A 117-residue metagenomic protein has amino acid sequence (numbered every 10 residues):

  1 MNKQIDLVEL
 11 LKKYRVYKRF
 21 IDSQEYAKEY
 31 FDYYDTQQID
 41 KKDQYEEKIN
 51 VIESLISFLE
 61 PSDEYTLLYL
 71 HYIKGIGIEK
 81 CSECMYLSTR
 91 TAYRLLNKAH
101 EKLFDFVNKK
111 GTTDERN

Functional and structural regions predicted by a protein language model:
M1-F58, K80, V107-N117: N-terminal interaction/assembly modules
F58-L59, Y86: Short, conserved sequence motifs enriched in acidic/basic residues, glycine, and aromatics that mark functional "hot
L59-I76: Short amphipathic alpha helix immediately N-terminal
K74-T91: Helix-turn-helix DNA-binding module
A92-F106: DNA major-groove recognition helices of helix-turn-helix
